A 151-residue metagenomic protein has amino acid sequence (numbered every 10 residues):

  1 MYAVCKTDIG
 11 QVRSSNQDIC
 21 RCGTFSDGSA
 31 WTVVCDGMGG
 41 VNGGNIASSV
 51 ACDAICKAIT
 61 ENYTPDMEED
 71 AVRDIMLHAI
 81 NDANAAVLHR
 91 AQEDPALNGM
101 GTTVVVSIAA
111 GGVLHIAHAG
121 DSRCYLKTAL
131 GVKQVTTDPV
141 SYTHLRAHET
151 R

Functional and structural regions predicted by a protein language model:
M1-R146: PP2C/PPM-type serine/threonine phosphatase catalytic domain
A147-R151: A short, hydrophobic C-terminal helix/tail in secreted or cell-surface proteins
